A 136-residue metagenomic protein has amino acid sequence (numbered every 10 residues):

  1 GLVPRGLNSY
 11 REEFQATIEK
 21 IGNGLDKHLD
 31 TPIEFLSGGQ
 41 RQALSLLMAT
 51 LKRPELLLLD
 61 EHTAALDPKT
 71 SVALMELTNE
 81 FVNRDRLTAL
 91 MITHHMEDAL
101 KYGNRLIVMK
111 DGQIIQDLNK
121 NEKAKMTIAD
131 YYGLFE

Functional and structural regions predicted by a protein language model:
G1-L44: ABC-family P-loop ATPase nucleotide-binding domains
L57-D60: Catalytic Walker B motif of ABC-type/P-loop ATPase nucleotide-binding domains
D67: ABC-family nucleotide-binding domains
V72-R84: Helical segment within the ABC ATPase nucleotide-binding domain
T93-H94: H-loop/switch region of ABC-family ATPase nucleotide-binding domains
A99-K101: A short, surface-exposed alpha-helical micro-motif characterized by mixed small hydrophobic and charged/polar residues
Q113-E136: Conserved beta-strand-loop-alpha-helix hinge in the C-terminal portion of ABC ATPase nucleotide-binding domains
